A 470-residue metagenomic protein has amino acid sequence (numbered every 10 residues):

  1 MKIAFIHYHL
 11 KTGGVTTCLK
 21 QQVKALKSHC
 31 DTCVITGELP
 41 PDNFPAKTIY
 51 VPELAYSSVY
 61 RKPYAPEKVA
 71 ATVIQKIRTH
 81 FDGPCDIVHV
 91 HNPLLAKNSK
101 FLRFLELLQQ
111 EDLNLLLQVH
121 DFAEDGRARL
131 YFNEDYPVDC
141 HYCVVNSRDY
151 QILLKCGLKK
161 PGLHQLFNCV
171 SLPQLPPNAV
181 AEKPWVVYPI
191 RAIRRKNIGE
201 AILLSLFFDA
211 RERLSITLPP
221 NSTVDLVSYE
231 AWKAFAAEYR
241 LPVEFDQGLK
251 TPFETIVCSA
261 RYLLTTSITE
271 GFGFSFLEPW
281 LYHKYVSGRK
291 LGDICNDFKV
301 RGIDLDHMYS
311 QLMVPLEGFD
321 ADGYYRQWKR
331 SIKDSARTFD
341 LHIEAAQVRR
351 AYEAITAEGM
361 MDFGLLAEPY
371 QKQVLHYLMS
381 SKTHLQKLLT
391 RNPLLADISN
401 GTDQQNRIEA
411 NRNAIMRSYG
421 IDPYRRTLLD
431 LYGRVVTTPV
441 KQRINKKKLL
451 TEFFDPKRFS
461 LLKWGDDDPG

Functional and structural regions predicted by a protein language model:
A4, P177-K196, I202-S205, D209 (+1 more regions): Conserved donor-binding/catalytic core segment of Leloir-type glycosyltransferases
F5, G14-L26, L204, L428: Short amphipathic alpha-helix
Y8-T12, A25-V69, I77: N-terminal strand-loop element at the rim of the active site of nucleotide-sugar-dependent glycosyltransferases
L39-P40, F122-A123, R148-D149, Q165-L175 (+2 more regions): Short beta-strand->alpha-helix junction loop in the catalytic core of nucleotide-activated group-transfer enzymes
K68, I77-K97, L113-Q118: Short N-terminal targeting/anchoring amphipathic segment
G126-G162: A short, active-site helix/loop in glycosyltransferases that binds the activated sugar's phosphate group
S228-L249, T255, G302-M313: Nucleotide-activated donor-binding/catalytic signature segment of Leloir-type glycosyltransferases, i.e., the conserved
I268: Aromatic "clamp/platform" in nucleotide-sugar-dependent glycosyltransferases that forms part of the donor/acceptor
